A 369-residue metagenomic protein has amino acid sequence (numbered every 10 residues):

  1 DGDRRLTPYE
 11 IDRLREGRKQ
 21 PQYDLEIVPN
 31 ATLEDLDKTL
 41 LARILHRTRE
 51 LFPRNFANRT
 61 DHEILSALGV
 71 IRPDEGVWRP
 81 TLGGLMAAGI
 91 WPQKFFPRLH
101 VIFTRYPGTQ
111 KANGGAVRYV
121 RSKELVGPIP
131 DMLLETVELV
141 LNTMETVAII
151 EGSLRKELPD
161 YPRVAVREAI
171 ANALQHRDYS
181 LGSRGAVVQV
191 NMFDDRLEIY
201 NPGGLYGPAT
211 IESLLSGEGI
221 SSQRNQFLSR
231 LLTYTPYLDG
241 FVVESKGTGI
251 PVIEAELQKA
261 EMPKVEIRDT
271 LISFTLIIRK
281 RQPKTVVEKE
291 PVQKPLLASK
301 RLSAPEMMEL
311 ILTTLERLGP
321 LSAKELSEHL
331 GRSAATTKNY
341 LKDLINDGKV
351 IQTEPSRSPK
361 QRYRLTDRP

Functional and structural regions predicted by a protein language model:
D1-R184, V188-N201, P208-L214, E218 (+3 more regions): Active-site helix-to-loop segments that bind/position phosphate- or nucleotide-bearing substrates and donors across
D37, K94-F95, L99, Q189 (+3 more regions): Flexible, glycine-/charge-rich segments associated with ATP-binding catalytic modules
I71, I345-P355: A short, conserved structural fragment
R301-P305, Q352-P369: Short, cationic-aromatic polyanion-contact patches
T313, A323-K324, K342: Residues within the helices of the helix-turn-helix
L315-L318, Y340: Short helix-capping/hinge SLiMs at alpha-helix to coil transitions
P320-H329: Short acidic, hydrophobic short linear motifs in intrinsically disordered regions
R332-D343: Short amphipathic alpha-helical interaction segments
